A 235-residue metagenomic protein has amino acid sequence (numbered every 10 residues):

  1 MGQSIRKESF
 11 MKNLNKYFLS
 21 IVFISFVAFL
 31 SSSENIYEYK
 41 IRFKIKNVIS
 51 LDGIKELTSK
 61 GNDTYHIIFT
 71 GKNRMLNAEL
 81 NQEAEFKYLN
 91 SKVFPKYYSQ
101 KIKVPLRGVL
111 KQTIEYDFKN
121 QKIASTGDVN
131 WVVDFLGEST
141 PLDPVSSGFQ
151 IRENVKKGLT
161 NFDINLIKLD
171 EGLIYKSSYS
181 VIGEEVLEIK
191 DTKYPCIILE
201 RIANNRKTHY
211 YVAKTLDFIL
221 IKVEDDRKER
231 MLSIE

Functional and structural regions predicted by a protein language model:
G2-F10: Short, Lys/Arg-enriched N-terminal segments with co-localized hydrophobic residues within the first ~10-30 amino acids
S9-L19: Bacterial N-terminal signal peptides that target proteins for export
F23-S31: Hydrophobic h-region of N-terminal signal peptides that target proteins for export in Gram-negative bacteria
E34-F118, K157-E235: Acidic, serine/threonine-rich low-complexity disordered tracts
L106-G148: Hydrophobic, well-structured mid-protein blocks that either form specific transmembrane helices
Q150-V155: Beta-strand/loop-rich accessory regions of lumenal/periplasmic or secreted enzymes, predominantly carbohydrate-active
